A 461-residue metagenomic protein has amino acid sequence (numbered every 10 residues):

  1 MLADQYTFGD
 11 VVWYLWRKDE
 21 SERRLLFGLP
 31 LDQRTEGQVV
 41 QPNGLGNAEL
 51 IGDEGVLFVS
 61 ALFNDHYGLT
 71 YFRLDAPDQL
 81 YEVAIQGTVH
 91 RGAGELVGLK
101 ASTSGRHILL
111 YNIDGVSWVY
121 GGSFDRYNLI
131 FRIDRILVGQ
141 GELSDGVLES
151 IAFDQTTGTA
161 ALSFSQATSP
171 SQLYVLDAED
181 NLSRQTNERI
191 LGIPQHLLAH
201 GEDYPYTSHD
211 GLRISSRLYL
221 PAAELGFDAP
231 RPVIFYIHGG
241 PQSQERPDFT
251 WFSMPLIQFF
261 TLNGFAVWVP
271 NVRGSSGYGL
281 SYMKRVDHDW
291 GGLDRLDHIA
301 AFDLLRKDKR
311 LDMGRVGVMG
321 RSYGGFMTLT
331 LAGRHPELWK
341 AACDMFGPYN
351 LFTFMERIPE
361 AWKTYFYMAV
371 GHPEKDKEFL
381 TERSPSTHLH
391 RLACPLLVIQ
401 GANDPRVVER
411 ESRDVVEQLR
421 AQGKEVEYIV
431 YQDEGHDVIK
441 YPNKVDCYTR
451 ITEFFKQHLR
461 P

Functional and structural regions predicted by a protein language model:
M1-P230, P241-N263, W290, L304-K307: Peripheral, non-catalytic segments that deliver or gate enzyme domains
Y236, L256-F259, V269-P461: Active-site-proximal cap/loop segments of hydrolase catalytic domains
